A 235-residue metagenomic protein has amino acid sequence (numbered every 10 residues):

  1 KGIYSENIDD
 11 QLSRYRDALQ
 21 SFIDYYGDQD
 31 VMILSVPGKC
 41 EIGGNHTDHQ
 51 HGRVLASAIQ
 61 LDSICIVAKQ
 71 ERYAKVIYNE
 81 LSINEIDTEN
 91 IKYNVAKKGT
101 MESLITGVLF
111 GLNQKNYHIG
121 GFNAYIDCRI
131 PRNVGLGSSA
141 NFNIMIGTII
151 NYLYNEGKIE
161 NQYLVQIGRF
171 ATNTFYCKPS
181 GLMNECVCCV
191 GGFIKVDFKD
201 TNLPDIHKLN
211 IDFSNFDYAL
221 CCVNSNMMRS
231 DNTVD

Functional and structural regions predicted by a protein language model:
K1-A140, I144-Q162, Q166-F175, C188-F193: ATP-binding N-lobe of GHMP and related small-molecule kinases
Q50, Y152-D235: ATP-dependent small-molecule kinase catalytic core of the GHMP/sugar-kinase superfamily and closely related
